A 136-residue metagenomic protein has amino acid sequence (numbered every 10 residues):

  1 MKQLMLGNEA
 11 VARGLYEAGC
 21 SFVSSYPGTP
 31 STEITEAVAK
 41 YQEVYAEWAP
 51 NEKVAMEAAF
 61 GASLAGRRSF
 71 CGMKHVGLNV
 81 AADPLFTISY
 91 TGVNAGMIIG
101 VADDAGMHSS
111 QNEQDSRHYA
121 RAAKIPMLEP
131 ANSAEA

Functional and structural regions predicted by a protein language model:
M1-S133: Thiamine diphosphate
